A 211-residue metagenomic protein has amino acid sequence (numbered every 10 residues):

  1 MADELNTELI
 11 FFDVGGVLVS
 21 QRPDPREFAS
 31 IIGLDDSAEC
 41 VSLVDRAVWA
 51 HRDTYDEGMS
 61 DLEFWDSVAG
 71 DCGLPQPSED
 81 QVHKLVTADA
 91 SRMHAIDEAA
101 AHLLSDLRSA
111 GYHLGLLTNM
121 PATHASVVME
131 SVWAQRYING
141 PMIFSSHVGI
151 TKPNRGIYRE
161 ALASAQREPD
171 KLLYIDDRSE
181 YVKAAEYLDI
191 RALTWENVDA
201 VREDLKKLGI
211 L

Functional and structural regions predicted by a protein language model:
M1-F12, L117, P121-A122, S126-L211: Asp-based, Mg2+/Mn2+-dependent phosphohydrolase catalytic module
A2-R46, Y187: Active-site neighborhood of HAD-like aspartate-dependent phosphohydrolases
G15-L18, H51, A88-R92, P121-A122 (+1 more regions): Short histidine/acidic/glycine/proline-rich micro-motifs that form metal- and phosphate-coordinating active-site loops
P25-F28, V48, W65-A69, V86-A90 (+1 more regions): Hydrophobic alpha-helical core bundles mediating ligand binding, dimerization, or RNAP-core interactions
R26-E27, A50, E63, S67 (+5 more regions): Alpha-helical elements of Rossmann-like donor-binding domains used by nucleotide-donor carbohydrate transfer enzymes
G33-R46, G73-V86, P169, I210-L211: Short, surface-exposed acidic
R52-L85: A metal-dependent, Asp-based hydrolase signature
D80, K84-L114, R155: Short, acidic loop-to-helix structural element flanking the phosphoryl-transfer center in phosphate-processing enzymes
